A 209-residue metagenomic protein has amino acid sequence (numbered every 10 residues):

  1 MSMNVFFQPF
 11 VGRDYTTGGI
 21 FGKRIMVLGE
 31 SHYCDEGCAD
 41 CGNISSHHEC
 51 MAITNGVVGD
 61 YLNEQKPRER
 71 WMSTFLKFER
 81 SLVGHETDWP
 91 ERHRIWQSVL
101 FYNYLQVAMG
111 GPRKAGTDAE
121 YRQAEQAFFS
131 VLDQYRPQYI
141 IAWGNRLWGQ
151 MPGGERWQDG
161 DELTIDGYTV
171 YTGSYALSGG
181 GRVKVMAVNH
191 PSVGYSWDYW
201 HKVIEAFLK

Functional and structural regions predicted by a protein language model:
S2-Y135, Y139, N145-L147: A polyanion-binding, active-site-adjacent surface
A115-F129, G149-K209: C-terminal capping/extension of enzyme domains
